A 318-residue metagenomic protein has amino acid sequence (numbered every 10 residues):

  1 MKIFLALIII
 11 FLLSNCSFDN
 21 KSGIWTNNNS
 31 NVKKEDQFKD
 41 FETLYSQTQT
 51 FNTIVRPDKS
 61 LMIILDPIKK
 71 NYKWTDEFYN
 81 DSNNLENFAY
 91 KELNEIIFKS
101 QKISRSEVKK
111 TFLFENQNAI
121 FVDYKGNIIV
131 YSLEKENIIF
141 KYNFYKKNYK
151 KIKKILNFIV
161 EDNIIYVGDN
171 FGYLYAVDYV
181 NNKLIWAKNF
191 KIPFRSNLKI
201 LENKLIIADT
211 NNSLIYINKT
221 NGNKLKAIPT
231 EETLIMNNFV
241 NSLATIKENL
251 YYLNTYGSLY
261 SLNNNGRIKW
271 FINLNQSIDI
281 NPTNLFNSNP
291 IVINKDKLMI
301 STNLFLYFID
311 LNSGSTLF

Functional and structural regions predicted by a protein language model:
M1-N20, W74: Classical Sec-dependent N-terminal signal peptides that target proteins to the secretory pathway
L13-Y45, Q49-T50: Bacterial Sec signal peptide processing site at the extreme N-terminus
E35-I54, S60-I96: Blade/loop signatures of beta-propeller domains
N71, F78, N94-N116, N137-D162 (+5 more regions): Extracytoplasmic beta-rich repeat domains
S132-E136, D178-N182, N218-G222, N263-R267 (+1 more regions): Short loop/turn segments that connect beta-strands within beta-propeller blades
